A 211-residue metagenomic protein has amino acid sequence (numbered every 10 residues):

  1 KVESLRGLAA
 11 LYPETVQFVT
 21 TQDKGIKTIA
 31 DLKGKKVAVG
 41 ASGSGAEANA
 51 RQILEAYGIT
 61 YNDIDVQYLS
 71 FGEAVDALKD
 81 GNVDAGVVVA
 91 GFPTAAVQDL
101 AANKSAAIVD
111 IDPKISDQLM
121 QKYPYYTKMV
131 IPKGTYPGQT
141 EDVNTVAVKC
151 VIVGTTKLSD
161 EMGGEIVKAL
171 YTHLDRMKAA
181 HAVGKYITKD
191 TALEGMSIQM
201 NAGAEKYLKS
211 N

Functional and structural regions predicted by a protein language model:
K1-K33, A38-A41, I108: Short, glycine-/small- and polar/acidic-enriched structural segments that line small-molecule recognition paths
L5, I29, E47-L54, V75 (+3 more regions): Extracytoplasmic/secreted envelope proteins and their assembly/folding machinery, especially bacterial periplasmic
L5, K36-S42, V151-K157, D190-S197: Second-shell loop/turn segments in exported
L5-L11, D65, Q98-N144: Short beta-strand->loop
T15-I26, L119-P124, Q139-T140, T145-M162: A bilobed periplasmic-binding-protein/Venus flytrap-type ligand-binding module shared by bacterial periplasmic
L32, L78-K79: Hydrophobic residues within well-ordered alpha-helices
E55-L69, N82-A85, N103: A local structural motif
L69, E73, K79-D80, A90-I108 (+3 more regions): An extracytoplasmic/periplasmic, membrane-proximal ligand-sensing/linker region
